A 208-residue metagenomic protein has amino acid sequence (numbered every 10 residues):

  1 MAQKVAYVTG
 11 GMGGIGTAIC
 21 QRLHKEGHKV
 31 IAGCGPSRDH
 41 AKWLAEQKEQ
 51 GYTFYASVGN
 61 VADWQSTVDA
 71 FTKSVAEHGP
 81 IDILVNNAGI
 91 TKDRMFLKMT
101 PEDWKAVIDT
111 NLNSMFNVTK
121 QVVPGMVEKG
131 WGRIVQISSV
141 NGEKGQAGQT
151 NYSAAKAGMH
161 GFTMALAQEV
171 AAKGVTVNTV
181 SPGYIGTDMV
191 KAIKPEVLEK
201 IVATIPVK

Functional and structural regions predicted by a protein language model:
M12-G13: Conserved glycine-rich cofactor-binding loop
E26-W43: Conserved glycine-rich Rossmann-like NAD(P)H-binding loop of the short-chain dehydrogenase/reductase
V58-D69, P101: The beta1-alpha1 cofactor-binding region of Rossmann-like NAD(H)/NADP(H)-dependent oxidoreductases
M95-F96, D103-I108, V190, I201: Substrate-binding pocket helix/loop in short-chain dehydrogenase/reductase
T119, A155, T163: Active-site helix of classical SDR
P124, Q168-E169: Alpha-helical segment proximal to the catalytic Tyr-Lys
S139: Residue(s) in the substrate-gating loop at a strand-loop-helix junction that position the organic substrate next
